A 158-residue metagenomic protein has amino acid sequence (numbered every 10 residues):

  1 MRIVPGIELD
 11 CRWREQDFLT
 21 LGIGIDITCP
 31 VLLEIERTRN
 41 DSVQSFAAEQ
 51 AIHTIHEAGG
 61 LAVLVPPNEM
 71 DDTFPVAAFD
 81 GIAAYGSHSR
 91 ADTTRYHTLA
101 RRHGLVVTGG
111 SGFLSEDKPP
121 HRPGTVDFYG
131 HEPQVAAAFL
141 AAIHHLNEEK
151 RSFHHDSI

Functional and structural regions predicted by a protein language model:
M1-A77, P133-I158: Extended substrate/RNA-proximal surfaces in nucleic-acid metabolism proteins
E15-T20, D72-F79, D92-H97, E116-H131: Histidine/acidic-residue-rich catalytic or RNA/ligand-binding cores of hydrolases and nuclease-related proteins
Q44-A51, S89-R102: Active-site-adjacent beta->alpha loops and helix N-cap segments on the catalytic face of soluble alpha/beta enzymes
A58, H103-L105: Helix C-cap/helix->beta junction micro-motif
A84-S87: Conserved beta-strand positions
R102, V126-G130, V135-A138: Short alpha-helix boundary/capping motifs
L105-H121: Short acidic/histidine-rich active-site segments
